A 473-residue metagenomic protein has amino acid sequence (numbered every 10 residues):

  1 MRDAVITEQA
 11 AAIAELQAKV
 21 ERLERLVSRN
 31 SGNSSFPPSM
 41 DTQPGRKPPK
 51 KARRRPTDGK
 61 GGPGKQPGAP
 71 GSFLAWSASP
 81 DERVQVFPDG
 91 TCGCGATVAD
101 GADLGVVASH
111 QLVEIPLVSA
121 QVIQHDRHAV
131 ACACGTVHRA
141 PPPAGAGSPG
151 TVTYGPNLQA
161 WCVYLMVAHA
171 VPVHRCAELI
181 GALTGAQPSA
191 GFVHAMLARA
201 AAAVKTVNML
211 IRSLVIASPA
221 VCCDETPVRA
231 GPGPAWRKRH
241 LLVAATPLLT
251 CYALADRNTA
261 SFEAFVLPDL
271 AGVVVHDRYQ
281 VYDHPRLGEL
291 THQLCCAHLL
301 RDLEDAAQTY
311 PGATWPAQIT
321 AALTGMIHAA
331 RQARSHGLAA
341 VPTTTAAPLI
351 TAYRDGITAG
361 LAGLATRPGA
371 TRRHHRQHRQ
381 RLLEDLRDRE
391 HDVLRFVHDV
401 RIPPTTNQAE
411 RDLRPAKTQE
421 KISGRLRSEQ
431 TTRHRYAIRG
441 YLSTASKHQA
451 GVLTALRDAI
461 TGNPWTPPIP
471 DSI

Functional and structural regions predicted by a protein language model:
M1-G150, C222-C223, H276: Short, flexible loop/hinge motifs at secondary-structure junctions
T7, A14, E21-R22, S72-F73 (+3 more regions): Catalytic center-proximal scaffold of phosphoryl-transfer enzymes
